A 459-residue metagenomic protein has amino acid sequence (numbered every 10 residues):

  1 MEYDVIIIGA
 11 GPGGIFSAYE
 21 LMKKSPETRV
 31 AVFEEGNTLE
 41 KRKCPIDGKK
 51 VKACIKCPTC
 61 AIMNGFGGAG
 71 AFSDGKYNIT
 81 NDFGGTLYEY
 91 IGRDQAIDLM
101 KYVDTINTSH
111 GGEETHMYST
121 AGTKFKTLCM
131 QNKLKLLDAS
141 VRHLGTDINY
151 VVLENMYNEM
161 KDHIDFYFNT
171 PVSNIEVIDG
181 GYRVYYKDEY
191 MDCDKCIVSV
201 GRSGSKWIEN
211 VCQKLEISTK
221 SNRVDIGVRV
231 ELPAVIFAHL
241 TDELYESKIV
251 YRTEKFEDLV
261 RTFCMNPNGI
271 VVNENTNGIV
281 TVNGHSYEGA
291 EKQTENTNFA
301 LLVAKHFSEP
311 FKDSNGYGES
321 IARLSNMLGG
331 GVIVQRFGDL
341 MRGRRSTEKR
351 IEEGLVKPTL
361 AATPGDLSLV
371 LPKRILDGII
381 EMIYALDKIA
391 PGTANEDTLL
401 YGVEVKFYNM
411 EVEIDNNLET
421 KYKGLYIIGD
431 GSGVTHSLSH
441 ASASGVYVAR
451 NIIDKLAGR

Functional and structural regions predicted by a protein language model:
M1-N81, Y118-T123, T127-R459: Residues forming the flavin
G65-T115: Dinucleotide-binding Rossmann-like beta1-alpha1 core, especially the glycine-rich loop that anchors the ADP
